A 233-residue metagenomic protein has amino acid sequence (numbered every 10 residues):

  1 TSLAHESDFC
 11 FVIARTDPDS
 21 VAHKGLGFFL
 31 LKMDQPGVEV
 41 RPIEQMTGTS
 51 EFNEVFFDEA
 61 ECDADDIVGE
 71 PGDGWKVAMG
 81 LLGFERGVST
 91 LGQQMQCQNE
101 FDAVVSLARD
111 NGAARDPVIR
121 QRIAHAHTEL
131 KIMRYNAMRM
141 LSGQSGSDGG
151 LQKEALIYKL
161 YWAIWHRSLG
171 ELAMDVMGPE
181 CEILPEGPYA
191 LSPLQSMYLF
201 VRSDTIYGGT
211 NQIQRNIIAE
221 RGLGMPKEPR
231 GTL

Functional and structural regions predicted by a protein language model:
T1-A4, M46-T47, S203-G208: Glycine-rich phosphate/pyrophosphate-binding beta-alpha loops
T1-V40: A short core secondary-structure module
H5-D8, A22-G25, D34, S50-F56 (+5 more regions): A generic structural signal for well-ordered coil/turn residues at beta-strand boundaries that shape enzyme active-site
V38-R134, D204: Glycine-rich beta->alpha junctions and the first turn(s) of the following alpha-helix
V77-R86, T90, M177-L233: Glycine-rich phosphate/cofactor-binding loops in nucleotide/flavin-utilizing enzymes
C97, I123, A155-Y158, L194: Hydrophobic packing residues in well-ordered alpha-helices of helical domains and bundles
R109, A113-R120, K131-P188: C-terminal helix-coil-helix/basic helical segment that borders enzyme active sites and/or dimer interfaces and provides
